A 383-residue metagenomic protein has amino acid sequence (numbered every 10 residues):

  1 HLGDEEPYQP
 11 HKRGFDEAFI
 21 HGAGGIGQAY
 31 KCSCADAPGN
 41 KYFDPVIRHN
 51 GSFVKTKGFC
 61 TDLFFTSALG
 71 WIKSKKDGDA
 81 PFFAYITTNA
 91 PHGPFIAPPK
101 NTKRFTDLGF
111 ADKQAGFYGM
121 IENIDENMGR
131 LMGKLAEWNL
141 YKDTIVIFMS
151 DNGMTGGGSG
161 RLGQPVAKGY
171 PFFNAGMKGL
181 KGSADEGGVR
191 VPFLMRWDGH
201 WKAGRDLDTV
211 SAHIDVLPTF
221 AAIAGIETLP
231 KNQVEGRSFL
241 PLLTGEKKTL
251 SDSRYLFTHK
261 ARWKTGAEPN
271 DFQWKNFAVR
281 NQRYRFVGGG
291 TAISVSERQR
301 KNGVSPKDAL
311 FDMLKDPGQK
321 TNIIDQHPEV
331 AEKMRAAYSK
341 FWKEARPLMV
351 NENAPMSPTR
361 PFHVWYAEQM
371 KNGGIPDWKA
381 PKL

Functional and structural regions predicted by a protein language model:
H1-Y8, H21-G25, A84-I96, F148-G156 (+3 more regions): Short, solvent-exposed turn/loop segments enriched in Gly/Ser/Thr/Pro and often Arg
L2-F82, T88-T106, A115-Y118, F272 (+2 more regions): Formylglycine-dependent
E5-G14, P94-A97, F110, G133-H200 (+4 more regions): Histidine-centered active-site microenvironments of extracellular/periplasmic hydrolases and transferases
G14-D16, D77-A84, L140-V146, V189-V191 (+3 more regions): Loop/turn elements at helix/coil->beta-strand transitions in domains of secreted/extracellular proteins
E17, H21-A29, G156-A184, W201-R205 (+3 more regions): C-terminal cap/loop subdomain of S1 sulfatases and analogous C-terminal strand-loop tails that border
R48-F53, G109-Q114, F148, N174-K178 (+4 more regions): Flexible glycine/proline-enriched surface loops and loop-helix/loop-strand junctions
F65-K73, K103-T144, G169, I223: A long, amphipathic alpha-helix that forms part of the scaffold/cap immediately adjacent to metal-dependent active
V216, N302-A309, M313-L383: Long, internal low-complexity/basic segments
